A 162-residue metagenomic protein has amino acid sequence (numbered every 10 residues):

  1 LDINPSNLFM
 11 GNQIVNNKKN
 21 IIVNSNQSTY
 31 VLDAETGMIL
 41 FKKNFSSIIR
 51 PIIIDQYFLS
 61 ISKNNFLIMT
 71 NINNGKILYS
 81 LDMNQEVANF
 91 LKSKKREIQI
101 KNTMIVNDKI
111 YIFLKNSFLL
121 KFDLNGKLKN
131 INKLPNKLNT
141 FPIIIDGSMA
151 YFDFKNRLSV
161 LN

Functional and structural regions predicted by a protein language model:
L1-K18, N26, E35-D55, Y79-I105 (+1 more regions): Extracytoplasmic beta-rich repeat domains
N20-V23, F58-S60, I68, K109-I112 (+2 more regions): Conserved beta-propeller blade signature
Q27-Y30, K63-L67, N116-L119, K155-L158: Loop/turn residues immediately N-terminal
D33-G37, N71-G75, D123-K127, N162: Short loop/turn segments that connect beta-strands within beta-propeller blades
Q56-I77: Generic detector of contiguous secondary-structure segments
N64, E97-I100, M104-I110, A150 (+1 more regions): Eukaryotic scaffold repeat domains enriched in small/polar residues
I105, I112-L119, N125: C-terminal accessory/binding modules appended to enzymatic or scaffolding proteins
N136-N162: Blade-level signature of beta-propeller repeat domains, shared across WD40, Kelch, NHL, RCC1 and BNR/Asp-box propellers
